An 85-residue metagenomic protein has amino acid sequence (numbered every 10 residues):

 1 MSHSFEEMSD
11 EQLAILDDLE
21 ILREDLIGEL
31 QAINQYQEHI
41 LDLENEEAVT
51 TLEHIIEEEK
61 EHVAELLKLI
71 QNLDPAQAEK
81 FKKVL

Functional and structural regions predicted by a protein language model:
M1-L85: Iron-associated oxidoreductase/ferritin-like identity signal
